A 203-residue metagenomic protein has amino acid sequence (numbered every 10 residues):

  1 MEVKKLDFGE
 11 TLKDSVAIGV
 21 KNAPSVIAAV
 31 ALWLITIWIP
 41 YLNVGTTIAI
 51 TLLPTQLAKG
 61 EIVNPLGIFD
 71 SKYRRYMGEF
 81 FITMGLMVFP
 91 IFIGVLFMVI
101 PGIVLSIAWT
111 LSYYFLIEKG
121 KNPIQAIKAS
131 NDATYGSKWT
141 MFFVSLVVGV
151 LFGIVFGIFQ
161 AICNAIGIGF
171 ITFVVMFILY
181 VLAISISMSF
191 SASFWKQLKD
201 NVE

Functional and structural regions predicted by a protein language model:
V3-I35, L66-I93, L105-I158, S189-A192 (+1 more regions): Interfacial aromatic "cap" segments that immediately flank transmembrane helices in multipass membrane proteins
W33-V63, I91-K128, G167-E203: Selective recognition of hydrophobic, aromatic-rich stretches within alpha-helical transmembrane segments of polytopic
I158-I166: Juxtamembrane "helix-exit" motif on the non-cytosolic side of transmembrane helices
